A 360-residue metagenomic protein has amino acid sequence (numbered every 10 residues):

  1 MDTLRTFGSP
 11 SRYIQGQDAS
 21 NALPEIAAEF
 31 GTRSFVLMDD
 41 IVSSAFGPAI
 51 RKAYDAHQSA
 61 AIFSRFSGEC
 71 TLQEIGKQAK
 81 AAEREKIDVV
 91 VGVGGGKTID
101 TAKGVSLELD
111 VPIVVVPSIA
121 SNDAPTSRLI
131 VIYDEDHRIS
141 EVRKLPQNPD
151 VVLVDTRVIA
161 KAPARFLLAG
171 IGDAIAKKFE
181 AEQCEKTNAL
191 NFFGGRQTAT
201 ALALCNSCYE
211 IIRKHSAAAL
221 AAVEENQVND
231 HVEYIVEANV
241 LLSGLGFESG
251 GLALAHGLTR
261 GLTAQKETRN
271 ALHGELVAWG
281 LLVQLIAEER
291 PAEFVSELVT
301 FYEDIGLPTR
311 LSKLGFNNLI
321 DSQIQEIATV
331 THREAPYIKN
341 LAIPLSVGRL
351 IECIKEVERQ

Functional and structural regions predicted by a protein language model:
M1-V89, L311: ATP/NTP phosphate-donor binding region
R12, S34-F35, A61, D88-V91 (+4 more regions): Structural motif
S20, S43-F46, L72, K97-G104 (+3 more regions): Short glycine/serine/threonine-rich phosphate/pyrophosphate-binding segments that cradle anionic phosphate groups
A22, R290-Q360: C-terminal charged capping/lid subdomain of soluble metabolic enzymes
A82-V105, L109-I119: A short, small-residue-rich loop immediately preceding and capping a beta-strand
L107-T200: A glycine/threonine-rich phosphate-anchoring loop and its flanking beta-alpha core in nucleotide/phosphate-binding
F192-L307: Active-site segments that bind and position negatively charged phosphate/pyrophosphate groups
